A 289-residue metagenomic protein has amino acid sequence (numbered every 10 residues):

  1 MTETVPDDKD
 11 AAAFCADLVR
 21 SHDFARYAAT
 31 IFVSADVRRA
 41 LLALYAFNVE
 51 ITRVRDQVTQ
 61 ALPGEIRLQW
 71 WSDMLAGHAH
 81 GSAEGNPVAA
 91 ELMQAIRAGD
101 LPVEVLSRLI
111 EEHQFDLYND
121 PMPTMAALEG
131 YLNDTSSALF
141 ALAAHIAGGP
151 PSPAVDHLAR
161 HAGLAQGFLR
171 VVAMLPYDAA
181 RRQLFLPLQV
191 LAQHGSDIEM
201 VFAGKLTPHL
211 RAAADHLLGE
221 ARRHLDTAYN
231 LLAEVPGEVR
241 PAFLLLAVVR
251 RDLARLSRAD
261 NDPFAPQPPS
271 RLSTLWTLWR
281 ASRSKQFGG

Functional and structural regions predicted by a protein language model:
M1-M93, P102-I110, L132-A141, A154-F168 (+2 more regions): Catalytic cores of Mg2+-dependent Asp-rich isoprenoid enzymes
R97-P121: A glycine-rich, hydrophobic loop/mini-helix early in the fold
E112-A147, A162: Internal, conserved structured core segments that host functional sites
P150-P151: Membrane-interface helix caps and helix-loop-helix hairpins in membrane proteins
